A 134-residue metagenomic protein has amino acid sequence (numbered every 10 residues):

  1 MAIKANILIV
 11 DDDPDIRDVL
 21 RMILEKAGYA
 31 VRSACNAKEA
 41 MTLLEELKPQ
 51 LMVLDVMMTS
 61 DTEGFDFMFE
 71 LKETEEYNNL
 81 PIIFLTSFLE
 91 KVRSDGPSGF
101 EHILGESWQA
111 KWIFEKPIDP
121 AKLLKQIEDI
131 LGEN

Functional and structural regions predicted by a protein language model:
K4, K48-Q50, E76-P81: His-Asp phosphorelay/catalytic-motif detector in bacterial-type signaling
V10-D11, A34, M52: Conserved sequence signature across two-component system core domains
D18-K26: Charged docking surfaces used in two-component/phosphorelay signaling
G28-C35, L43: Short hydrophobic/Thr-rich beta-strand motif most characteristic of the beta2 strand and flanking loop of CheY-like
T42, E63-N78, F100-H102: Short amphipathic alpha-helix used as the core "switch/output" element in two-component signaling
L47-L54, M58: Active-site beta3 strand of CheY-like receiver
T62-D66, L89-E115, A121, K125: Alpha4 helix (beta4-alpha4-beta5 surface) of REC/receiver domains from two-component response regulators
